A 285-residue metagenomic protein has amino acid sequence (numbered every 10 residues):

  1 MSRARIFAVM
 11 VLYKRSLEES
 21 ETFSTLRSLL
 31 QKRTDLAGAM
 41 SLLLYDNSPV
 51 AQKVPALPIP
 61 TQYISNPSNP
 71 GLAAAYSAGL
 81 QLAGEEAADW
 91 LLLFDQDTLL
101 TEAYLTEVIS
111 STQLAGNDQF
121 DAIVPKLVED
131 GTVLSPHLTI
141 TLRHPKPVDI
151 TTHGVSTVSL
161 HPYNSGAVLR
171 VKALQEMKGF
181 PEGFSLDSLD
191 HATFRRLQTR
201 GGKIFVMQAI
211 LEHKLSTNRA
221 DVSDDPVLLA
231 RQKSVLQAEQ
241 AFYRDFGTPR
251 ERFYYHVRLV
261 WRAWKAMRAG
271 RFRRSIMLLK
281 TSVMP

Functional and structural regions predicted by a protein language model:
R15-T34: Short, well-formed alpha-helical segments that are part of the catalytic scaffolds of diverse glycosyltransferases
P67-E85: Glycine-rich, basic loop-to-helix element that forms the pyrophosphate-binding segment of sugar-nucleotide handling
A88-L99: Short beta-strand-to-loop acidic/aromatic patch adjacent to the donor-nucleotide binding site
A103-H137: Conserved donor NDP-sugar-binding/catalytic core segment of glycosyltransferases
I140-L160: Short, flexible, basic/aromatic active-site loop/helix in glycosyltransferases
P162, G166-A167, A173-K178, G183-I210: A short, conserved alpha-helix in the catalytic core of glycosyltransferases
V206-P226, A238-E239: Active-site donor/metal-binding and catalytic loop motifs of nucleotide-sugar-dependent glycosylation enzymes
V227-A238, R244-P285: Non-catalytic, C-terminal membrane-associated alpha-helical segments of glycosyltransferases
